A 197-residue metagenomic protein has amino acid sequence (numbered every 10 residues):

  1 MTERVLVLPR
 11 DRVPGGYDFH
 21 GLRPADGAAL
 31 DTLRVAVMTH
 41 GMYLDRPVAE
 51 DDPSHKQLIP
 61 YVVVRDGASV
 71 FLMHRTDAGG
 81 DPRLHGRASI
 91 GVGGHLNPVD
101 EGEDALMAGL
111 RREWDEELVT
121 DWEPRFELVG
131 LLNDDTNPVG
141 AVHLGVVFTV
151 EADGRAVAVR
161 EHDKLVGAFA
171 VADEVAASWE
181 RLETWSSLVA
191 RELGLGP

Functional and structural regions predicted by a protein language model:
M1-A158, A172-P197: N-terminal leader/linker segments that precede catalytic domains of diphosphate-processing enzymes
R160-D163: Short amphipathic alpha-helices in soluble, non-transmembrane regions that often serve as interface/regulatory elements
V166-A168: Basic polyanion-binding and macromolecular-assembly surfaces
